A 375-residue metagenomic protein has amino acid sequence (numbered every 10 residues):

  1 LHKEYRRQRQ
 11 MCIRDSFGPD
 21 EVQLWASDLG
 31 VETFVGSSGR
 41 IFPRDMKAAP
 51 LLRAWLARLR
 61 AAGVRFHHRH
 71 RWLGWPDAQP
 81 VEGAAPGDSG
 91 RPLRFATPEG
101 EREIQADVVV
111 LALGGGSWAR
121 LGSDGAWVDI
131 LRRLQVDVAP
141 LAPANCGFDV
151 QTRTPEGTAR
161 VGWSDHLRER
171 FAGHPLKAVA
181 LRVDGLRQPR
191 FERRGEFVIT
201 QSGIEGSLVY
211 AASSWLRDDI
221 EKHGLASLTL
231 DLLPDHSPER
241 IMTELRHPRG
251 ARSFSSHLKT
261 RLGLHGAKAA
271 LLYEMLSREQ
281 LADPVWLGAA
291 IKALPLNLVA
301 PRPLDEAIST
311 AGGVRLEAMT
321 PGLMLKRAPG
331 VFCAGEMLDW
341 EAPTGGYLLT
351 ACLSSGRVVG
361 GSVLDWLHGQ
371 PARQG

Functional and structural regions predicted by a protein language model:
L1-R9, I13: Single conserved hydrophobic/aromatic residue that forms the stacking wall/gate of nucleotide- or nucleobase-binding
R9, G63-R65, V331: Short, conserved active-site loop motifs that form the nucleotide-linked donor/cofactor pocket
R14-W25, L29-I41, G63, Q135-A144 (+1 more regions): A short alpha-helix-loop-beta-strand transition element characteristic of N-terminal alpha/beta dinucleotide-binding
V22-L24, D28-G39, V108-A112, W118 (+4 more regions): Residue-level recognition of phosphate/Mg2+-coordinating polar/acidic sites in nucleotide-handling active sites
R44-A48, P143-T154, G162, P301-A318: Flavin (FAD/FMN) cofactor-binding core of flavoprotein oxidoreductases
A49-P50, W55-T260: Predominantly flavin-linked oxidoreductase catalytic cores and closely associated redox partners
G115-I130, L134, W340-P371: A conserved FAD-binding loop/helix module that cradles the flavin
